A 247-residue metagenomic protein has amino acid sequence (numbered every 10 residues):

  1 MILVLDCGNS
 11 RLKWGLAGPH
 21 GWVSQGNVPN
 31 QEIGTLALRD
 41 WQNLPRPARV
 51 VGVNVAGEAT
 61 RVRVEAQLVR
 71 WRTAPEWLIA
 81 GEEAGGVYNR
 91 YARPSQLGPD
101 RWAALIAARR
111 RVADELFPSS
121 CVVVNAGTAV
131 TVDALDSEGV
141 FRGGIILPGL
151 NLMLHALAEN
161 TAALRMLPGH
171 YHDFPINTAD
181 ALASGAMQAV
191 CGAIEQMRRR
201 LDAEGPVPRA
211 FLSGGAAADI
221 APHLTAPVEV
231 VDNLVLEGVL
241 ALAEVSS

Functional and structural regions predicted by a protein language model:
M1-A84: N-terminal glycine/serine-rich phosphate-binding loop of ATP-dependent small-molecule kinases, especially carbohydrate
M1-V23, A108, F117-F141, L157 (+1 more regions): Gly/Thr-rich phosphate-binding beta-strand-loop-beta motif of the actin/hexokinase/Hsp70
L36-R49, V112, M197-P208: Phosphate/pyrophosphate-binding loops at sites that engage ATP/ADP/AMP, CoA/4′-phosphopantetheine, polyphosphate
V50-G57, A126-T128, P208-A217: Glycine-rich beta-strand-to-loop/alpha-helix junction loops that act as flexible
G85-C121, G238-S247: Conserved phosphate-binding catalytic cores of ATP/NTP-utilizing and phosphoryl-transfer enzymes
P94-R101, I146-L147, E229-L234: Active-site nucleophile and cofactor-binding loops and adjacent substrate-binding regions of central metabolic enzymes
V132-H172: Anionic-ligand binding region
H155-S247: ATP-binding/phosphotransfer module of carbohydrate and carboxylate kinases, centering on a glycine-rich
